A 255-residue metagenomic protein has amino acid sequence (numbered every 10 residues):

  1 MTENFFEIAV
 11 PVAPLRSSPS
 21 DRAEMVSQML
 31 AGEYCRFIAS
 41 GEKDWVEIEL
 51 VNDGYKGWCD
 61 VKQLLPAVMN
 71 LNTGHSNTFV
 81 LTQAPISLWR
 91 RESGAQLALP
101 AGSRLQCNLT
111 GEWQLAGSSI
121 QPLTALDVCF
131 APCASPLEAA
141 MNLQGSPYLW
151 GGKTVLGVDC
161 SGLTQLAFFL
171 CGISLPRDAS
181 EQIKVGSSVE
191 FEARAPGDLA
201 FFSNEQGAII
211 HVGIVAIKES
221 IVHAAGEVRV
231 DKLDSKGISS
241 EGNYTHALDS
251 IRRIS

Functional and structural regions predicted by a protein language model:
M1-N4, S20, E33-R36, E42 (+2 more regions): Boundary regions of SH3-family modules and the immediately adjacent low-complexity/disordered segments in eukaryotic
N4-R16, N72-S87, L166-E181, A216: Short, basic/aromatic beta-hairpin or loop at an interaction surface
A23, M29, L99, A193-A195: Short, well-ordered loop/turn sites that connect or cap secondary structure elements
M25, A95, S187-E190: Short, conserved secondary-structure segments in the cores of folded domains
P66, S188, A216-S255: Aromatic- and glycine-rich peptidoglycan recognition patches
Y148-P196: Catalytic cysteine-centered active-site loop
L199, I209-S220: Catalytic nucleophile-His microenvironment captured as a short glycine-rich beta-strand/loop that brackets
